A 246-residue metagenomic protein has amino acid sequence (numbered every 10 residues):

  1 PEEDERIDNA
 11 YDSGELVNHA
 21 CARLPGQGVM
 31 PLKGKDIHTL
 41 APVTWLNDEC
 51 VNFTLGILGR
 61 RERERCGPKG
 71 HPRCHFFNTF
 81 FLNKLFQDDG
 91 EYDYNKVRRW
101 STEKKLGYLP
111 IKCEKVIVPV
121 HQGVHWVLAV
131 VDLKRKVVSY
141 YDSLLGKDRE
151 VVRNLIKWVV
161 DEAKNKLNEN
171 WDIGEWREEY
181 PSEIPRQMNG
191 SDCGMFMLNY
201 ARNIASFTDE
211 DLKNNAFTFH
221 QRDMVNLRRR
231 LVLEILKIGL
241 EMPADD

Functional and structural regions predicted by a protein language model:
P1-V127, V131-V137: Cysteine protease catalytic domains with a Cys-His-Asp triad
L85-D246: Cysteine protease-like catalytic core of ubiquitin/ubiquitin-like
